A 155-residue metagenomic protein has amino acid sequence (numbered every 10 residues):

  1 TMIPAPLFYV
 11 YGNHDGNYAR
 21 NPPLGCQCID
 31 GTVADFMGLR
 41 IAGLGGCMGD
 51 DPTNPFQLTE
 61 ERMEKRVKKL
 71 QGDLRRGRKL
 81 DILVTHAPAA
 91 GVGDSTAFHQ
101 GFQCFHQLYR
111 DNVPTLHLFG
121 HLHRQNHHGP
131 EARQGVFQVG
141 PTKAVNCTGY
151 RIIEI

Functional and structural regions predicted by a protein language model:
T1-F36, R110-D111, Q134, V139-Y150: Core catalytic region of metal-dependent phosphoesterases/phosphodiesterases, especially metallo-beta-lactamase-like
A5, L80, F105-L122: Proline-aspartate-enriched helix->loop->beta-strand connector
N13-R20, G49-N54, A89-G93, T115-F137 (+1 more regions): Active-site environment of divalent metal-dependent phosphoester hydrolases
D35, G43, I152-E154: Short, well-ordered beta-strand micro-motif
M37-K79, F98-Q107: Binuclear metal-dependent hydrolase catalytic cores centered on His/Asp/Glu-rich metal-binding motifs
G38-C47, I82-H86, K143-T148: Active-site-proximal beta-strand elements of phosphoester/diester hydrolases
R75-D94: Short acidic, glycine-rich surface-loop motifs adjacent to enzyme active sites
G93-Q100, L108-Y109, H117: Contiguous, function-dense segments enriched for cysteine-driven chemistry and partner/ligand-binding capacity
